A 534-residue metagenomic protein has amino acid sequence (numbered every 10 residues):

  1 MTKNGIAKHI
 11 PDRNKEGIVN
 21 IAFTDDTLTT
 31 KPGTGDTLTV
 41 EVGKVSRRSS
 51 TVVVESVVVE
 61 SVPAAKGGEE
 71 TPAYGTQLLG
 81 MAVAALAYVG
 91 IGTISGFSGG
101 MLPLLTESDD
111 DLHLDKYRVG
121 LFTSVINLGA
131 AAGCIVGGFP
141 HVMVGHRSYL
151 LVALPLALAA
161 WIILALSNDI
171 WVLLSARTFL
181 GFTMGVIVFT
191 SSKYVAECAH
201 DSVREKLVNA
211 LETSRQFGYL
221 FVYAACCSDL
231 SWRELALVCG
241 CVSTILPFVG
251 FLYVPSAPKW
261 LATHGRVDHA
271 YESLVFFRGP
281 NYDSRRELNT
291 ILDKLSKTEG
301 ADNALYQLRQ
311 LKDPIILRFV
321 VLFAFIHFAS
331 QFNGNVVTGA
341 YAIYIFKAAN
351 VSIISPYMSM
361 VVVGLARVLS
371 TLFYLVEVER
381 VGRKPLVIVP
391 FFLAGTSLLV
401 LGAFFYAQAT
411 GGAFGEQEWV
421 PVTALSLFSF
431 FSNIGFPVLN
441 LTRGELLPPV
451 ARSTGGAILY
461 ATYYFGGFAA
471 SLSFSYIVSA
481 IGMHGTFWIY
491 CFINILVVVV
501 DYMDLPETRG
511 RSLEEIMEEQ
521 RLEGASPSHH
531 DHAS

Functional and structural regions predicted by a protein language model:
T2-D12, G17-D25, T30-P32, T37-V275 (+1 more regions): Alpha-helical transmembrane bundle of multi-pass membrane proteins
R278-G279: Short helix/loop segments within enzyme catalytic domains that coordinate or immediately flank catalytic cofactors
Y282-E299: Short, well-structured alpha-helical segments
